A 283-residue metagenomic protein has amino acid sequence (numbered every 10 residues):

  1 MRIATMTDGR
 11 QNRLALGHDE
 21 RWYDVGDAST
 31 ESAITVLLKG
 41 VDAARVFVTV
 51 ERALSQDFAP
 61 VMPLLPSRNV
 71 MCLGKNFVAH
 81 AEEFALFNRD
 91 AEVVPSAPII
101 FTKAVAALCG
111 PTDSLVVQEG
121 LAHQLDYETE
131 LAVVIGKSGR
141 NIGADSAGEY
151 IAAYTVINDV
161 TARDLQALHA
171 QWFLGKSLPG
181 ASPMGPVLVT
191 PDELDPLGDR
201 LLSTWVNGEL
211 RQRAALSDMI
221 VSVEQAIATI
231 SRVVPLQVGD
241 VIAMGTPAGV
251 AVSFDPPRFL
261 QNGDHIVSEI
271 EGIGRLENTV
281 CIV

Functional and structural regions predicted by a protein language model:
M1-P98, V267: N-terminal non-catalytic cap/leader segment that marks the start of a structured domain
A4, P60-M62, N88-A91, V116-L125 (+3 more regions): A generic local secondary-structure boundary/capping motif
T7, C72-L73, T102, D126-E130 (+3 more regions): Short beta-strand segments
A53, A59, H80, V116 (+1 more regions): Catalytic-pocket segment enriched in acidic/His residues
R89-G110, Y127, Q261-E271: Structural signature of FAD isoalloxazine-binding scaffolds in flavoprotein oxidoreductases
P95-K103, D145-L174, L178-P179, M219-S222: Flexible glycine-rich active-site/ligand-binding loops centered on an Asp-His dyad
G110-A147, A152, I157-V160: Non-heme Fe(II) oxygenase catalytic core, chiefly the N-lobe of the double-stranded beta-helix
